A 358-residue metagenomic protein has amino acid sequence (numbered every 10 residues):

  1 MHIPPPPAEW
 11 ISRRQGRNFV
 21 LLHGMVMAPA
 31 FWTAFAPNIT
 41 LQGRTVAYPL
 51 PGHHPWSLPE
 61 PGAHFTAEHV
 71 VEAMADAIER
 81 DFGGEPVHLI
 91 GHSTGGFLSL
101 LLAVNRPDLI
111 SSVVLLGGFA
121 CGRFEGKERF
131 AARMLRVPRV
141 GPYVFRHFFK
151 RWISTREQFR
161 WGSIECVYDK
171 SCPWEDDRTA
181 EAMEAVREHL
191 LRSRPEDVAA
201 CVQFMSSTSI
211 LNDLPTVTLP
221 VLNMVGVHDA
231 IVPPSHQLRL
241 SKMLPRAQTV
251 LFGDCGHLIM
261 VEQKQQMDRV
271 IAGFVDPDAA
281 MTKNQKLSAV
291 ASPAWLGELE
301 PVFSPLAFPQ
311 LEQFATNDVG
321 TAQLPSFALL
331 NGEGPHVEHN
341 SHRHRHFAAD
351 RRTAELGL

Functional and structural regions predicted by a protein language model:
I11-P59: Conserved HGGG/HGGXW glycine-rich cap/lid loop of the alpha/beta-hydrolase fold
V46-I90, R269: Active-site loop/oxyanion-hole signature of alpha/beta-hydrolase fold enzymes
G91, G95, S99: Gly/Ala-rich beta-loop-alpha elbow adjacent to hydrolase catalytic centers
V104, V113-R151: Flexible "cap/lid" loop of the alpha/beta hydrolase fold
F124-G126, F148-P215: Conserved alpha/beta-hydrolase catalytic His-Asp/Glu region
V217, N223-V225: Short beta-strand/loop motif that positions the catalytic acidic residue of the alpha/beta-hydrolase fold
H228-V232: Acidic catalytic loop of the alpha/beta-hydrolase fold
A247-F308, L356: Catalytic active-site module of serine/aspartate enzymes centered on a nucleophile-bearing elbow/loop
